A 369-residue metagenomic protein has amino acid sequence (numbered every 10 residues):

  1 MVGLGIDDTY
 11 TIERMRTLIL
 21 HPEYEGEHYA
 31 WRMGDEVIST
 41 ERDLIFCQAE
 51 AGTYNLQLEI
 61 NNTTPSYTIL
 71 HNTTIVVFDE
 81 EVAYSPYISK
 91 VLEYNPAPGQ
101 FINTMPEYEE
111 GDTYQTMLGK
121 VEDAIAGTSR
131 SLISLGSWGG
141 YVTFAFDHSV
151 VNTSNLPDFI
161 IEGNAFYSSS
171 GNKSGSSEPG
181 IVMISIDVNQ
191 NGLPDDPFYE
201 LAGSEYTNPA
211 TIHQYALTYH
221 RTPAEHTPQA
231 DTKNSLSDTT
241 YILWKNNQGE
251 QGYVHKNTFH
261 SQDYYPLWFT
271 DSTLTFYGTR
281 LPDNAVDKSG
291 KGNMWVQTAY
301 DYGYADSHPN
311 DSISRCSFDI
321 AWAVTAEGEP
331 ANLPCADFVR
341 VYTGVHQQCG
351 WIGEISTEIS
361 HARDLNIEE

Functional and structural regions predicted by a protein language model:
T11-Y24: A short beta-strand segment in extracellular, disulfide-stabilized domains
Y24-A30: Solvent-exposed loop segments of extracellular immunoglobulin-like
A30-C47: Surface-exposed, flexible coil segments in extracellular/virion-facing regions
C47-T53, N332-L333: Surface-exposed, short loops/turns at beta-strand junctions within beta-sandwich domains
N61-Y67: Short, solvent-exposed loop/turn segments at the edges of extracellular beta-sandwich modules
V76-E178, A202-E369: A domain-level signal for the mature, folded cores of soluble proteins
G171-K173, V188-P197: Acidic, glycine-anchored loop motifs typical of Ca2+
